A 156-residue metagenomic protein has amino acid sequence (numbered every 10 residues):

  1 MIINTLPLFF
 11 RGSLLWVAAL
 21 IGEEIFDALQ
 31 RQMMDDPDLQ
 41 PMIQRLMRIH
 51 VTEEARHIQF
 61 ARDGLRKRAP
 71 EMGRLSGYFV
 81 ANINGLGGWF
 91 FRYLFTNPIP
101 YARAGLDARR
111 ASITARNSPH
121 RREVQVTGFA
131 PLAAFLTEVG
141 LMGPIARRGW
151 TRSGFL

Functional and structural regions predicted by a protein language model:
M1-L156: Non-heme di-metal
